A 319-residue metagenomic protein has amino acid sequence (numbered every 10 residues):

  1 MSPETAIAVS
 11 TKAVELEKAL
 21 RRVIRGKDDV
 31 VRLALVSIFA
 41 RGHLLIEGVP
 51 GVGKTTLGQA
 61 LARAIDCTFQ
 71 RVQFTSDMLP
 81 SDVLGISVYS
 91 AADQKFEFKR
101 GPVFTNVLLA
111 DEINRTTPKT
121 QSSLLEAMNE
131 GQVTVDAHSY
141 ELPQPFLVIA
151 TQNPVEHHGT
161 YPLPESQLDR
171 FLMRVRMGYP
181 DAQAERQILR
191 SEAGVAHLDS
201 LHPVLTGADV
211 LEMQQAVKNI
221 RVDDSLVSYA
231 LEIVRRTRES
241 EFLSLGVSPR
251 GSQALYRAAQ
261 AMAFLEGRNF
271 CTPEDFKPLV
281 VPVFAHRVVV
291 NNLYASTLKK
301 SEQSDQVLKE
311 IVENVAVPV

Functional and structural regions predicted by a protein language model:
M1-P3, I7, E239-V319: C-terminal engagement/docking regions of AAA+ P-loop ATPases
A6-V52: Pre-Walker A (pre-P-loop) alpha-helix and adjacent loop at the N terminus of AAA/AAA+ ATPase modules, a conserved
L33-V36, Y89-L109, H138: Conserved alpha-helical scaffold flanking the Walker A/P-loop in AAA+ ATPase domains
L35-T75: Walker A/P-loop
L44, L108, F146: Conserved beta-strand position immediately N-terminal to the Walker
G48, D111-E112, S123: Walker B catalytic acidic pair
V49, V83, T151: P-loop (Walker A) phosphate-binding loop of NTP-binding proteins
S90-K95, T116-T120, M128-I220, Q260-M262: Canonical AAA+ ATPase core
